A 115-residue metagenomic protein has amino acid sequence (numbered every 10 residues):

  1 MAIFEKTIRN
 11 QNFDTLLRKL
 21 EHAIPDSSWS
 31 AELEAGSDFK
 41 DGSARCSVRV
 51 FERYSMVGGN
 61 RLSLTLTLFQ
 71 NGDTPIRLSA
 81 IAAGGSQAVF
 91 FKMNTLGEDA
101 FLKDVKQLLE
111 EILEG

Functional and structural regions predicted by a protein language model:
M1-S28: Terminal, regulation- and interaction-focused segments at domain boundaries
K6, V48-R49, I76-L78: A broad, low-specificity signal marking well-ordered, structured residues that form hydrophobic/aromatic
R9-Q11, E34, F51, I81: A structural detector for beta-sheet-dominated domains
Q11, T15, R61, L96 (+1 more regions): Conserved active-site and cofactor/substrate-binding residues in soluble primary-metabolism enzymes
L17-E21, L66, K106: A generic alpha-helix structural signal
E21-T65, G72: Ser/Thr-rich, low-complexity intrinsically disordered terminal regions
G58-M93: Beta-strand/loop substructures that line and gate deep hydrophobic ligand-binding cavities in soluble
A88-G115: A conserved amphipathic terminal alpha-helix motif
